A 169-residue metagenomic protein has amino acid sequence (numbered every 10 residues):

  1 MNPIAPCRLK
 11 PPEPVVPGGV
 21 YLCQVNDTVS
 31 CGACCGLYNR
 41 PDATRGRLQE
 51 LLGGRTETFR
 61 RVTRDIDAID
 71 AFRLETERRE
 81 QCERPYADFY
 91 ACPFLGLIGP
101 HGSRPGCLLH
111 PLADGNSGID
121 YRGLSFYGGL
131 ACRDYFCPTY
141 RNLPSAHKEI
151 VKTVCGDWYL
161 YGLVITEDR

Functional and structural regions predicted by a protein language model:
N2-D42, G53-T56, I69-R169: Short loop/turn segments that flank or connect secondary-structure elements
A43-Q49: Short, glycine/acidic-enriched capping/hinge loops at junctions between secondary-structure elements
R60-D70: Aromatic- and Gly/Pro-rich amphipathic surface segment
